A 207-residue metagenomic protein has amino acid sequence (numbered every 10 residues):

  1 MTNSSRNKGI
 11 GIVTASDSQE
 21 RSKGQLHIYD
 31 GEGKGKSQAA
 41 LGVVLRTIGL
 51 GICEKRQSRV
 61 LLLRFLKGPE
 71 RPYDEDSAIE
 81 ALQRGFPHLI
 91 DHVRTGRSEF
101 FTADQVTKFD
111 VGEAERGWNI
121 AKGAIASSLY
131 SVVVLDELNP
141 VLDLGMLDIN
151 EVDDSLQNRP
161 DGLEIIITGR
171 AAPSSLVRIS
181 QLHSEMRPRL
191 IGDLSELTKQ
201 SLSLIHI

Functional and structural regions predicted by a protein language model:
M1-Q25: Extreme N-terminal, non-catalytic leader segments that precede Walker-type/kinase nucleotide-binding cores
A15-S16, S128, S195: N-terminal targeting/trafficking signals and adjacent low-complexity tails
G24-G123: Conserved P-loop
F101-N158: Phosphate-binding/switch loop-helix module in NTP-utilizing enzymes
T102-A103, G192-L202: Short, charged, surface-exposed secondary-structure boundary motifs
L135-D136, E164-G169: Structural recognition of the conserved hydrophobic beta-strand(s) that form the central parallel beta-sheet of P-loop
R178-I191: A short helix-turn-beta junction within AAA+ P-loop NTPase domains corresponding to the substrate/partner-engaging
I205-I207: Conserved small/polar residues in nucleotide/adenosyl-binding loops
